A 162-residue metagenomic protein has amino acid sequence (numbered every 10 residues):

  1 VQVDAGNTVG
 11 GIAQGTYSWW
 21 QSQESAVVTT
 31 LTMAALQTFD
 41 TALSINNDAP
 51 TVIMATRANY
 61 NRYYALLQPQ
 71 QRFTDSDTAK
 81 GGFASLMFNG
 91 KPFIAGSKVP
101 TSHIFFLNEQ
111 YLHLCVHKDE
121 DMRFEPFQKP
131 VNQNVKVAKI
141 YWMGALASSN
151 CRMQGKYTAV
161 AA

Functional and structural regions predicted by a protein language model:
V1-A162: Core alpha/beta structural scaffold of self-assembling particle/tube/pore-forming proteins
